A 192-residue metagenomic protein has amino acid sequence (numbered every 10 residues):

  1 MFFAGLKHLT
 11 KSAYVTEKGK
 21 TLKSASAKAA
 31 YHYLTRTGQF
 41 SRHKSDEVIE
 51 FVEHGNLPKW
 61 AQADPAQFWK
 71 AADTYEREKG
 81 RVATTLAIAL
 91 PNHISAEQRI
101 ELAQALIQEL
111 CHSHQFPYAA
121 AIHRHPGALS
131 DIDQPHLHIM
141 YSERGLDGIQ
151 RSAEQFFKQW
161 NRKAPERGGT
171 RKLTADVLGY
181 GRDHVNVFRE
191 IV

Functional and structural regions predicted by a protein language model:
M1-V192: N-terminal nicking endonuclease/strand-transfer module with a His-rich metal-binding environment and a catalytic Tyr
